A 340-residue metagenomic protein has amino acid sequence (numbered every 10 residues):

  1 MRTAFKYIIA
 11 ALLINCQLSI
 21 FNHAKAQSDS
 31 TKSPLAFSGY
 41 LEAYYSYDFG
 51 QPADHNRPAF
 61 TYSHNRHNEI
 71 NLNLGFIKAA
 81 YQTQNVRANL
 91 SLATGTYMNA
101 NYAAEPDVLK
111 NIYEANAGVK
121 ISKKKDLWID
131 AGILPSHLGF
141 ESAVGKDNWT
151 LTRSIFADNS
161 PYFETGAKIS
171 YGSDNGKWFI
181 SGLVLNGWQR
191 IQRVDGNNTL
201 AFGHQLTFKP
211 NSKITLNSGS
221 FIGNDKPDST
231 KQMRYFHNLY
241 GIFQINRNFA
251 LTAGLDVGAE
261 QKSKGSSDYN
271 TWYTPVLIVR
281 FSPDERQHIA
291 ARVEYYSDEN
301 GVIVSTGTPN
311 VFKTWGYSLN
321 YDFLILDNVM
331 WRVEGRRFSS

Functional and structural regions predicted by a protein language model:
M1-S30: Bacterial Sec-dependent N-terminal signal peptides
A4-F5, K32-S33, N175, F202: Structural motif marking the loop-to-transmembrane transition
Q17, S122-K124, S173-W178, K231 (+1 more regions): Intrinsically disordered, low-complexity coil segments
A24-I129, E164, I169-S170, I180 (+5 more regions): Beta-barrel outer-membrane channel/assembly domains of diderm bacteria
S33, N68-N73, Q82, V108-Y113 (+5 more regions): Residues that define the transmembrane beta-barrel architecture of outer-membrane proteins
F49-E69, M98-E114, S122-T207, N217-N224 (+1 more regions): Surface-exposed coil loops of outer-membrane beta-barrel proteins
T61-H64, M98-A103, V108, S142 (+1 more regions): Outer-membrane beta-barrel pore domains
K209-N211: Elongated, acidic membrane-bridging lipid-handling scaffolds and related periplasm/extracellular "bridge/tunnel" systems
